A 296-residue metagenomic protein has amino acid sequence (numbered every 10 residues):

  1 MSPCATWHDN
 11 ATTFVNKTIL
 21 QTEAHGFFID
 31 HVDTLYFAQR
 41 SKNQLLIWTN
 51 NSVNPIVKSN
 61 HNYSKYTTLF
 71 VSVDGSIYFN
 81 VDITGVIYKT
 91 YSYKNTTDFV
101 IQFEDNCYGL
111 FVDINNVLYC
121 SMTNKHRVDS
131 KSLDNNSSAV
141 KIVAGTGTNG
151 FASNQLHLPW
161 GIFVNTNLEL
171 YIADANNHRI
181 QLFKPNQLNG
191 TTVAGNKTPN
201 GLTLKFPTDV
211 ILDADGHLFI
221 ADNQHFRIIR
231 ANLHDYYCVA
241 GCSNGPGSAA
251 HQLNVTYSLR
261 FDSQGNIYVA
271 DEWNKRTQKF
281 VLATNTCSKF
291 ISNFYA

Functional and structural regions predicted by a protein language model:
M1-E23, S52-L69, Y93-N106, N135-W160 (+3 more regions): Gly/Pro-rich loop segments of beta-rich domains
V15-N43: Beta-strand-rich domains and repeat architectures in extracellular enzymes and scaffolds, especially beta-propellers
I29-V32, V71-D74, V112-N115, V164-N167 (+2 more regions): Residue-level detector of Asp-centered blade-edge/turn motifs that repeat once per structural unit in beta-propeller
V32, R40, D82-I83, T123-N124 (+7 more regions): Short loop/turn segments immediately following the C-termini of beta-strands
T34-Y36, S76-F79, V117-C120, E169-I172 (+2 more regions): Conserved beta-propeller blade signature
N43-L46, G85-Y88, H126-D129, H178-I180 (+2 more regions): Structural signal for beta-propeller blades
G201-L233: Loop/turn-rich, solvent-exposed surfaces of beta-rich toroidal or solenoidal domains
N266-A296: C-terminal helix/juxtamembrane-tail motif
